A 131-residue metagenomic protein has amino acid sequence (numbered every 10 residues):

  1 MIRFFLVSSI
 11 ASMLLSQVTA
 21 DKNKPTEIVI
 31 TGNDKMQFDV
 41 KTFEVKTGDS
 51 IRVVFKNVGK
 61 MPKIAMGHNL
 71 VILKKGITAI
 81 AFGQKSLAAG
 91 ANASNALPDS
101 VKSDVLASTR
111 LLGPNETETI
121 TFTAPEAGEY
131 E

Functional and structural regions predicted by a protein language model:
F4-M13: Sec-dependent N-terminal signal peptides
S12-K24: Bacterial Sec-dependent signal peptides at the C-terminal "C-region" and cleavage site
N23-I51: N-terminal edge beta-strand
Q37, S103-E131: Extracellular/periplasmic metallocenter environments
F55-N57: Asparagine-centered strand-capping/turn motif at beta-strand->loop junctions
G59-K63: Extended, low-complexity, turn-rich repeat/linker tracts enriched in Gly/Pro/Ser/Thr and Asp/Glu that occur
N69-L73: Beta-strand signatures of extracellular beta-sandwich domains
K74-K85: Short aromatic-acidic-glycine turn motif
